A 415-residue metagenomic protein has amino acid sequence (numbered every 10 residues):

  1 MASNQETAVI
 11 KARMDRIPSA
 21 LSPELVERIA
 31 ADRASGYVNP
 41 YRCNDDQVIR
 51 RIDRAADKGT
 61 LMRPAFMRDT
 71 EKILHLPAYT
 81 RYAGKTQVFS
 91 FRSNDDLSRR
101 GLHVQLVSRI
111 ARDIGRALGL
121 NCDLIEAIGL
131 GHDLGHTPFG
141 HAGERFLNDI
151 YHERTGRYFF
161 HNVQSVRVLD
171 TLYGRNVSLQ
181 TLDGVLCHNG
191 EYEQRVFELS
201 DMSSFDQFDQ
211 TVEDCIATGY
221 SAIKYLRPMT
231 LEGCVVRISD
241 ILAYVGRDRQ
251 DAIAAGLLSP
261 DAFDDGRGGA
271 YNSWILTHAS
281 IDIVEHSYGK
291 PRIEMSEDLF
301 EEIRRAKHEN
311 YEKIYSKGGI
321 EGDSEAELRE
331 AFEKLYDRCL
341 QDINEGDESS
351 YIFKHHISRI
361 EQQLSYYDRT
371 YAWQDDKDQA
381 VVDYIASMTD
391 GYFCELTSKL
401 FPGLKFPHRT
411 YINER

Functional and structural regions predicted by a protein language model:
M1-G101, L106-I114, N121, G143 (+3 more regions): Histidine-centered, transition-metal-coordinating active-site segments
L124: Substrate/ligand-engaging "lid" and interaction regions
A127-I128: Active-site alpha-helix of zinc metalloproteases
G131-F139, A243: Short active-site segment of divalent metal-dependent hydrolases/proteases that encodes the spacing between
G140-E153: A glycine- and small-aliphatic-rich helix-loop capping segment at beta-alpha/alpha-beta transitions that lines
